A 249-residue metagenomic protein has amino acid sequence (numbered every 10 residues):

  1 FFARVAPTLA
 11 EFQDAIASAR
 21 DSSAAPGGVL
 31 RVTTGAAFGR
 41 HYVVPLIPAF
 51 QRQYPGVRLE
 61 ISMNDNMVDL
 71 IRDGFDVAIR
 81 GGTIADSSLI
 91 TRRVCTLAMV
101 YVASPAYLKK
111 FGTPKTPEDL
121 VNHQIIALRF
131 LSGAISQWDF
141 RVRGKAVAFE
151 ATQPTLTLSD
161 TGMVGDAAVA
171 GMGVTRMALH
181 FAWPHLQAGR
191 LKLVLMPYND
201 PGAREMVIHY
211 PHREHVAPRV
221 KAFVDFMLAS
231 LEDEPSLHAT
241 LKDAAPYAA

Functional and structural regions predicted by a protein language model:
F1-E11: Basic, amphipathic "hinge/linker" alpha-helix immediately C-terminal to the N-terminal HTH DNA-binding motif
A10-T33: Short helix-loop hinge/linker segments at domain boundaries
G27-I90, A239-A249: Central regulatory/effector-binding core of bacterial HTH transcription factors
G56, W183-P184, A188, Y198-A249: C-terminal effector-binding regulatory domain of bacterial HTH transcription factors
L59-M63, F149-D160: Short beta-strand-to-loop elements that line the ligand-binding cleft of bilobed periplasmic-binding protein-like
S88-L128: Flexible hinge/capping segments at coil-to-helix
I126-G144: Secondary-structure junction motif
A167-R190: A ligand-binding cleft/hinge motif common to bilobed small-molecule-binding domains
